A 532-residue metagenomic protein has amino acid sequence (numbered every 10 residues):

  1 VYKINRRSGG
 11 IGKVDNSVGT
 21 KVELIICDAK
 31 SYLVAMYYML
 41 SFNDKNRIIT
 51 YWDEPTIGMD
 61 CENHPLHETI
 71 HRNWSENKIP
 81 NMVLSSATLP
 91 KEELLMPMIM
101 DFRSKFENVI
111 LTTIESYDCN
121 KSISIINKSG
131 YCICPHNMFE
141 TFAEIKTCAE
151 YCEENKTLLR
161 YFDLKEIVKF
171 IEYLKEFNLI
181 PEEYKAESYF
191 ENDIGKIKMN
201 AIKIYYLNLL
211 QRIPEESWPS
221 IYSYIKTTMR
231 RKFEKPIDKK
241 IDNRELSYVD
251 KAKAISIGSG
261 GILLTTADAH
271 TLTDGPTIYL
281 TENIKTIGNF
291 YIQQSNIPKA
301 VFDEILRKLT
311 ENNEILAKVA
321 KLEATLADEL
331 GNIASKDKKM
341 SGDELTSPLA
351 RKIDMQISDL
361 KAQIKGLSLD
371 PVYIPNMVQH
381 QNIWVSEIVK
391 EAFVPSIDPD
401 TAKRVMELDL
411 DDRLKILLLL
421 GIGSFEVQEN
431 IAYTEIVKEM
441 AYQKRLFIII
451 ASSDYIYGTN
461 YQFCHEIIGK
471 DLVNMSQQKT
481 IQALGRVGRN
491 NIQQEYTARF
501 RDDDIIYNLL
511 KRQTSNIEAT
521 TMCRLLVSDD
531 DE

Functional and structural regions predicted by a protein language model:
V1-Y37, K128: Inter-Walker segment of RecA-like/P-loop motor cores
R7-D15, E407-D411, L420-S452: Conserved helicase ATPase core of P-loop NTP-dependent helicases/translocases
V22, C27-L33, L40-V83: SF2 helicase catalytic motif II
L24-D28, Y51, P80-A87, L159-R160 (+2 more regions): Structural recognition of the conserved hydrophobic beta-strand(s) that form the central parallel beta-sheet of P-loop
A29-K30, E54-G58, L446, Y455 (+2 more regions): Conserved Walker B
I79-N81, Q477-E518: Conserved segment of the helicase C-terminal RecA-like domain
E92-W384: Conserved interdomain linker/interface between the two RecA-like ATPase lobes of SF2 helicase motors
F447-L472, Y496-R499: A short beta-strand element within the Helicase C-terminal
